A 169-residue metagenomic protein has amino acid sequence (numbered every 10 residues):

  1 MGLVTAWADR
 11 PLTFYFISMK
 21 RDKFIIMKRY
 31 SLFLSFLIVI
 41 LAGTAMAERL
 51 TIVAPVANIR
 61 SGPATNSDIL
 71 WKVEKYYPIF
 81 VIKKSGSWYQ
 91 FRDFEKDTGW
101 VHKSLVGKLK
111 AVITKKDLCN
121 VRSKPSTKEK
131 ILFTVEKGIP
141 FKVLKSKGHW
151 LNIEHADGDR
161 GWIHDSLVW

Functional and structural regions predicted by a protein language model:
F14, K20-D22, L41, K130: Compositionally biased, low-complexity intrinsically disordered regions
D22-F33: Bacterial N-terminal signal peptides that target proteins for export
L34-A42: Bacterial N-terminal signal peptides
A45-S61, W71-K75, I82-S123, I131-I139 (+2 more regions): SH3-family beta-barrel domains
